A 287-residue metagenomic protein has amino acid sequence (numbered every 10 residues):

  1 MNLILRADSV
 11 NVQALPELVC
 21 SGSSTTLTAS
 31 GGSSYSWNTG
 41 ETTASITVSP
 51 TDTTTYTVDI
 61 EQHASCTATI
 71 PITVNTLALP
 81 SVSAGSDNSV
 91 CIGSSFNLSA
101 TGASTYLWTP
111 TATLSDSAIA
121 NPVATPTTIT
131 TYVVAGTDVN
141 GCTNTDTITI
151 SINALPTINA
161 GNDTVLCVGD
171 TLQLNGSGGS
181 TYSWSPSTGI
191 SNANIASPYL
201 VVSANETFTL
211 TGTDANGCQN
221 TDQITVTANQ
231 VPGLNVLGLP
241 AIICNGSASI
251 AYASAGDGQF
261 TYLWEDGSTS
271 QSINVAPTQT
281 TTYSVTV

Functional and structural regions predicted by a protein language model:
M1-V287: Proline- and Ser/Thr-rich low-complexity, intrinsically disordered segments
